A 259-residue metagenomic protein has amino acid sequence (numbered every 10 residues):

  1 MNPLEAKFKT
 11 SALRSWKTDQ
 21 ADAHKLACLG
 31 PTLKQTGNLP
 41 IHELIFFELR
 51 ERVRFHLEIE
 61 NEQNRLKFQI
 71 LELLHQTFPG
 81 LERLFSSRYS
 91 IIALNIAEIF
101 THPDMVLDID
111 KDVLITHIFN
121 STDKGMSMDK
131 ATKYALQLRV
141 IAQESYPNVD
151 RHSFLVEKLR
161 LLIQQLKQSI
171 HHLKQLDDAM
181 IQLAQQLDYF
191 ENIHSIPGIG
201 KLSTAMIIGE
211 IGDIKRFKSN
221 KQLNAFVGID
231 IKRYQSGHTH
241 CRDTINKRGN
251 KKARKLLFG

Functional and structural regions predicted by a protein language model:
M1-G259: A detector of single, family-specific signature residues that are central to catalytic or substrate-handling motifs
